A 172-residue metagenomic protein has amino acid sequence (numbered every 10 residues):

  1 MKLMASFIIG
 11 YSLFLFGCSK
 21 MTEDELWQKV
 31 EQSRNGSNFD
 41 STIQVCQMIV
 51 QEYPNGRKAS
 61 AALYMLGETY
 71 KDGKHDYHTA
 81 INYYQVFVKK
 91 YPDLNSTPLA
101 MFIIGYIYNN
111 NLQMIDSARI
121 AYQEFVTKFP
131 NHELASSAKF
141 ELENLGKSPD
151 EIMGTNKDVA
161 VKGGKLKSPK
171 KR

Functional and structural regions predicted by a protein language model:
M1-C18: Sec-dependent bacterial lipoprotein signal peptides
C18-R172: Acidic, polar-rich low-complexity tracts and alpha-helical solenoid repeat scaffolds
